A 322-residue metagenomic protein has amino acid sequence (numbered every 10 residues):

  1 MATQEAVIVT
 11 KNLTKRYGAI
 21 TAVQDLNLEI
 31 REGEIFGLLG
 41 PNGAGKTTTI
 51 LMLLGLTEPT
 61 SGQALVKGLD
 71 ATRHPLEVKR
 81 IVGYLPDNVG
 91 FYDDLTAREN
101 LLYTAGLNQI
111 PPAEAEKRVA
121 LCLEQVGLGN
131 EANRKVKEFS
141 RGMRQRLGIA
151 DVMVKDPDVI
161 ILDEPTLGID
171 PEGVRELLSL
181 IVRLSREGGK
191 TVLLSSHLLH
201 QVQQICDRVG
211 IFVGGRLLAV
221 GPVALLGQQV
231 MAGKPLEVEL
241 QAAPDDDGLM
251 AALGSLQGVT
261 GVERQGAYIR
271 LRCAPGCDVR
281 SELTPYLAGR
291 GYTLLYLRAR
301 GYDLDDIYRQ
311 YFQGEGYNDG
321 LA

Functional and structural regions predicted by a protein language model:
G62-R73, E77-V78: Conserved ABC transporter NBD signature motif
L102, G106, A113-E131: Conserved ABC ATPase "signature" region
K135-F139: Conserved ABC ATPase signature
D156: Conserved catalytic motifs of ABC-family nucleotide-binding domains
I160-E164: Catalytic Walker B motif of ABC-type/P-loop ATPase nucleotide-binding domains
S179-A274: ABC transporter nucleotide-binding domain
